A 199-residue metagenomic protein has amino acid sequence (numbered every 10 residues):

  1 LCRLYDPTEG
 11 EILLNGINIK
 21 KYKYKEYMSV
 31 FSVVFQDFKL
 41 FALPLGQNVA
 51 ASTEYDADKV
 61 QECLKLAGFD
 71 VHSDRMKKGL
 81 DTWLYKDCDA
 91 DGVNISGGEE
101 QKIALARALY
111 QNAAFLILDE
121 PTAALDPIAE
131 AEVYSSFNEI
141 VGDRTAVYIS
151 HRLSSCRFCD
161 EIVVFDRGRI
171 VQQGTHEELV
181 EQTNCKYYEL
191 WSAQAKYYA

Functional and structural regions predicted by a protein language model:
L1-C2: Helix-to-loop junction immediately C-terminal to a conserved catalytic motif
T8-E9, F38-A90, K186: Conserved "ABC signature" C-loop
G10-I17, Y27: Conserved ABC transporter NBD signature motif
L13, D70-I103, N112-A114, Y197-A199: ABC-fold ATPase nucleotide-binding domain signature/coupling loops
G79, S135, R152, R157-A199: C-terminal portion of ABC ATPase nucleotide-binding domains
L116-E120: Catalytic Walker B motif of ABC-type/P-loop ATPase nucleotide-binding domains
E139-Y148, C156: Conserved catalytic loops of ABC-family nucleotide-binding domains
